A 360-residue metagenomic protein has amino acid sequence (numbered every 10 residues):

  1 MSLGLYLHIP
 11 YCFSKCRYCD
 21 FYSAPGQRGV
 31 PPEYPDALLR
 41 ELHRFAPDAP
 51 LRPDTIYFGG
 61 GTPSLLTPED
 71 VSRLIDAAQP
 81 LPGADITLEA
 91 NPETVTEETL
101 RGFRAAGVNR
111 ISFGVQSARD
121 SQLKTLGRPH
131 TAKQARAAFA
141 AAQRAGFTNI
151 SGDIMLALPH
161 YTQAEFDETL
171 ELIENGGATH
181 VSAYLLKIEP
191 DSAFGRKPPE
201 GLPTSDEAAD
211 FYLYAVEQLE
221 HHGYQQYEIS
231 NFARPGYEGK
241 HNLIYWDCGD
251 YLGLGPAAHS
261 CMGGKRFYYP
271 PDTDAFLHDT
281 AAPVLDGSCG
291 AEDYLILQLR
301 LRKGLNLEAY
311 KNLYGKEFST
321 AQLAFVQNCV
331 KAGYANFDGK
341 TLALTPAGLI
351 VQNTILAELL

Functional and structural regions predicted by a protein language model:
M1-I9: Immediate flanking context of iron-sulfur cluster ligation sites
S2, S23-P47, R52-K316: C-terminal scaffold of the Radical SAM
P10-F21: Local cysteine-cluster metal-coordination motifs and their immediate loop/turn environment, predominantly Fe-S cluster
K316-N328: Short amphipathic alpha-helical interaction segments
K331-K340: A short, conserved structural fragment
T341-T345: Minor-groove-contacting beta-hairpin "wing" of winged helix-turn-helix DNA-binding domains
A347-L360: Short, amphipathic alpha-helical interaction segments positioned at domain boundaries
